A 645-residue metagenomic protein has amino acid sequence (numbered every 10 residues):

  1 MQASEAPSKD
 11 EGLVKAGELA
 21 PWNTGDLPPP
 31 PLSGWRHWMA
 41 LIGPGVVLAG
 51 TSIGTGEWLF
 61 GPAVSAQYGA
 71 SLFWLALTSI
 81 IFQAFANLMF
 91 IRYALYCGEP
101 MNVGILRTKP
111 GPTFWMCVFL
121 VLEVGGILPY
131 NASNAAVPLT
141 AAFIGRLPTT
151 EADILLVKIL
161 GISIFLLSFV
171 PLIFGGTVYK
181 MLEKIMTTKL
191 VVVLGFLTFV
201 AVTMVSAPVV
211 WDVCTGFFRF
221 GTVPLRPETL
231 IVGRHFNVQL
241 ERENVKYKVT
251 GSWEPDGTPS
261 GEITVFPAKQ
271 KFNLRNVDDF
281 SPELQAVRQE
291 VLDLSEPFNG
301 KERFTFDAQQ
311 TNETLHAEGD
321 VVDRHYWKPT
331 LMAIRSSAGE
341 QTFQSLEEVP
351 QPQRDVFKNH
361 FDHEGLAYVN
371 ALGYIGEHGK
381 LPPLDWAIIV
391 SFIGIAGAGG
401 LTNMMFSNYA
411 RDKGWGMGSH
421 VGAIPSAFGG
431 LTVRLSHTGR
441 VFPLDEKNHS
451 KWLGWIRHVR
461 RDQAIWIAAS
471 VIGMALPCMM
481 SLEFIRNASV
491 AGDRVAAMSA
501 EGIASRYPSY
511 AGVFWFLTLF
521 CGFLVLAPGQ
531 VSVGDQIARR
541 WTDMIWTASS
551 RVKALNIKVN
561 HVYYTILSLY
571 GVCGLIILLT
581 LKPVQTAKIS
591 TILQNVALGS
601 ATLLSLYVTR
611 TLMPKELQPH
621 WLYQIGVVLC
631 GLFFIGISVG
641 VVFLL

Functional and structural regions predicted by a protein language model:
Q2-W58, A427-R440, K447, K451-I465: Membrane-interface "cap" regions at the ends of multi-pass membrane proteins
P21-D26, F60-S65, N87-T113, N134-E151 (+3 more regions): Flexible loop linkers connecting adjacent transmembrane helices in multi-pass alpha-helical membrane transporters
L48, L75-R107, W115-A132, L167 (+1 more regions): Juxtamembrane transmembrane-helix boundary signature
F85-A94, R411, M417-G418, R434-S450 (+1 more regions): Extracellular/periplasmic helix-exit of transmembrane alpha-helices
Y96, T113-T149, G161-F165, T198 (+3 more regions): Hydrophobic transmembrane alpha-helices that form the core helical bundles of multi-pass secondary transporters
A152-I164, A496, Y510, F514 (+4 more regions): Loop-to-transmembrane helix boundary motifs in multi-pass membrane proteins
I185-T188, R539, D543, K553-T565 (+1 more regions): C-terminal membrane-solvent junction of multi-pass transporters and transport-like membrane proteins
V193-R234, E241, Q351, D355-Y374 (+4 more regions): Hydrophobic alpha-helical segments and their helix-loop junctions in multi-pass secondary transporters
